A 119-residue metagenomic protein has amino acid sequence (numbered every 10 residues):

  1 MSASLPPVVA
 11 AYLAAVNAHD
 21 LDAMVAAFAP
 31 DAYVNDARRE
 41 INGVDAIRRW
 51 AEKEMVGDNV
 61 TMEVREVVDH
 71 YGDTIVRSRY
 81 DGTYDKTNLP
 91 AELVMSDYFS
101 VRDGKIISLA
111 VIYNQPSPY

Functional and structural regions predicted by a protein language model:
M1-A27: Short, low-complexity N-terminal intrinsically disordered segments enriched in polar/charged residues
S4, R48-Y119: A beta-strand edge to alpha-helix "cap/lid" segment located at domain peripheries
L13, R38-R39, E66-V68: Structured beta->alpha junctions
V16, F28-D31, E54, Y113: Alpha-helix boundary/capping residues
N17-D22, D36, D69, D97: Acidic side chains
D22, P30, I107: Glycine-centered loop/turn positions within well-structured domains that cap or flank conserved ligand/cofactor-binding
D31-N42, G57: A short gly/proline-enriched turn/hairpin at secondary-structure junctions
E40-W50: Short beta-edge strand/loop motif at the mouth of beta-sheet-based domains
